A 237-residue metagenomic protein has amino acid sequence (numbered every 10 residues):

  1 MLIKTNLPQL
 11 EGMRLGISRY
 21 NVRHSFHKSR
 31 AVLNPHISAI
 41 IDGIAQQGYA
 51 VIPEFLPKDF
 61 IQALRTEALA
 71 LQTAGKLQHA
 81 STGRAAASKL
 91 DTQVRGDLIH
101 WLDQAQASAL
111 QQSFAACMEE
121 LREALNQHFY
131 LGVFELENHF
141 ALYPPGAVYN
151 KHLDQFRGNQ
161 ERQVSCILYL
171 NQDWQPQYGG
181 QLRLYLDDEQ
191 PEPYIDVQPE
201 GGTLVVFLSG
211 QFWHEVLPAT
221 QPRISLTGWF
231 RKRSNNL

Functional and structural regions predicted by a protein language model:
N21, H27-Q127: Non-heme Fe(II)/2-oxoglutarate
L131-H139: A short coil-to-beta-strand element that immediately follows conserved catalytic motifs
F140-N171: A contiguous pocket-lining binding segment that forms or flanks enzyme active sites
F156-R157, R162, N171-L237: Catalytic core of Fe(II)/2-oxoglutarate
